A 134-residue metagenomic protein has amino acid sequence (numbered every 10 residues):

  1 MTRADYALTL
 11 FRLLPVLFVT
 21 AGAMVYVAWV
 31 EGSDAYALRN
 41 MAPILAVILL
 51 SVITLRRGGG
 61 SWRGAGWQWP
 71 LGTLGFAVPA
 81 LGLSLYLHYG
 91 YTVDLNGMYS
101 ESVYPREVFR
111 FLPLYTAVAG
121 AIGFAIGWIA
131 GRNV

Functional and structural regions predicted by a protein language model:
M1-I48: N-terminal signal-anchor transmembrane alpha-helix
T2-L10, S33-A37, S61-P70, E101-P113 (+1 more regions): Hydrophobic, aromatic-rich alpha-helical transmembrane segments and their membrane-interface anchor motifs
L8, P113-V134: Membrane-water interface at the C-terminal end of transmembrane alpha helices
T20, P79-L83, A119-G123: Alpha-helical transmembrane segments of multipass membrane proteins
W29-M41, L81-P113: Interfacial non-cytosolic loop connecting adjacent transmembrane helices
P43-T73: Canonical alpha-helical transmembrane segments
T54, G58, Y86, I122-I126 (+1 more regions): Alpha-helical membrane-inserting segments
W67-L85: Hydrophobic alpha-helical membrane-insertion segments
